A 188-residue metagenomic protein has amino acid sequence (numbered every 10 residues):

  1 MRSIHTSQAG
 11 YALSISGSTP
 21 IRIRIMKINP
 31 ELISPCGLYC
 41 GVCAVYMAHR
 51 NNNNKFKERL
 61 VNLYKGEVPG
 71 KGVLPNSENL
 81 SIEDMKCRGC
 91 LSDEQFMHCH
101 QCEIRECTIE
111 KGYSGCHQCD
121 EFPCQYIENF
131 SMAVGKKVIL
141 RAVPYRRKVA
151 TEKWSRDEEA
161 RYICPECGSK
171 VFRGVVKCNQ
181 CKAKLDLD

Functional and structural regions predicted by a protein language model:
L13-I25: Short, Lys/Arg-enriched N-terminal segments with co-localized hydrophobic residues within the first ~10-30 amino acids
I25-H117, E121-R147: Hydrophobic scaffolds flanking metal-cofactor catalytic centers in soluble metalloenzymes
E31, T151-K170: Ferredoxin-like iron-sulfur electron-transfer modules
C87, C164-C167, C178-C181: Short cysteine-rich clusters marking metal-coordination/redox-active sites
C124, K182-D188: Short Cys/His-rich micro-motifs in 6-15 aa windows
